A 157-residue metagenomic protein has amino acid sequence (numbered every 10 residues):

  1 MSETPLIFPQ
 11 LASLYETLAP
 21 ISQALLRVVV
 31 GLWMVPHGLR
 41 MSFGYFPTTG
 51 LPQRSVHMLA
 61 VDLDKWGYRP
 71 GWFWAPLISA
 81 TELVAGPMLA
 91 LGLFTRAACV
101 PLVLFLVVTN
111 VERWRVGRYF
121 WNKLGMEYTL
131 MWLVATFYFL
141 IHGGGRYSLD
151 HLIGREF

Functional and structural regions predicted by a protein language model:
M1-R54, M58-K65, R69-A80, V84 (+1 more regions): Extended, low-polarity transmembrane helix blocks
